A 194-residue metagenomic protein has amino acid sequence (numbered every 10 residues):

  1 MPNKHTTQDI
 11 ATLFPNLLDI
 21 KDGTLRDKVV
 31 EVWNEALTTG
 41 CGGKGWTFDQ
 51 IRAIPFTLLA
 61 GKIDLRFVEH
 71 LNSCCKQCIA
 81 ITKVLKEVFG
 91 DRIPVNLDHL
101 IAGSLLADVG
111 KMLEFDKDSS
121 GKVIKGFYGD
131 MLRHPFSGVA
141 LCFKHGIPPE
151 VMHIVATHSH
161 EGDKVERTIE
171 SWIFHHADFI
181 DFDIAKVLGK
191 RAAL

Functional and structural regions predicted by a protein language model:
P2-V123: Acidic/His-rich, divalent-metal-binding segments that scaffold phosphate/diphosphate chemistry
F56-G61, E69, I81, G90-A193: Divalent metal-dependent catalytic cores for phosphoryl transfer on phosphate-bearing substrates
